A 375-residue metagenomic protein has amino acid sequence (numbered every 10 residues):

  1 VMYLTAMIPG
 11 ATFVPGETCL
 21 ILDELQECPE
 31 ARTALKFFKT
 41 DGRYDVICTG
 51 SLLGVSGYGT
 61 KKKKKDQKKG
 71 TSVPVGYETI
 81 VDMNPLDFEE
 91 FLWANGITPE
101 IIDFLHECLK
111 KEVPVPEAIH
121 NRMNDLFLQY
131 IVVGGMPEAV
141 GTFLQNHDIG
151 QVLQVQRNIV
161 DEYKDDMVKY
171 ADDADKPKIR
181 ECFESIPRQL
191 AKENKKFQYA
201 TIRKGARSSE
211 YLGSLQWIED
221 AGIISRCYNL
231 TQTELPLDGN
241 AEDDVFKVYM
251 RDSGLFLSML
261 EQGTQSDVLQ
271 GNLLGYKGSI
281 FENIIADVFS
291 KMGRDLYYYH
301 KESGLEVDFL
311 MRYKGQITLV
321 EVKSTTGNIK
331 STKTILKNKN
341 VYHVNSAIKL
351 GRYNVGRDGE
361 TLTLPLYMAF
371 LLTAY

Functional and structural regions predicted by a protein language model:
V1-G16: Short glycine-rich substrate-engagement loop in P-loop NTPases that contacts/grips substrate
F13-A31: Conserved P-loop NTPase "ATPase switch" module shared by AAA+ and STAND
I21, D45-S51, D82: Structural recognition of the conserved hydrophobic beta-strand(s) that form the central parallel beta-sheet of P-loop
E30, T326-L336: Active-site-adjacent loop/helix micro-motif of nuclease/hydrolase catalytic cores
G50, S56-A191: Interdomain motor-coupling "hinge/lid" segment immediately C-terminal to the ATP-binding subdomain of NTP-driven enzymes
G141-K314: Accessory nucleic acid-recognition modules appended to NTPase machines
L319-G327: Active-site ExK catalytic segment of metal-dependent nucleases
Y353-Y375: Domain-level recognition of nuclease-like catalytic cores that cleave nucleotide substrates
